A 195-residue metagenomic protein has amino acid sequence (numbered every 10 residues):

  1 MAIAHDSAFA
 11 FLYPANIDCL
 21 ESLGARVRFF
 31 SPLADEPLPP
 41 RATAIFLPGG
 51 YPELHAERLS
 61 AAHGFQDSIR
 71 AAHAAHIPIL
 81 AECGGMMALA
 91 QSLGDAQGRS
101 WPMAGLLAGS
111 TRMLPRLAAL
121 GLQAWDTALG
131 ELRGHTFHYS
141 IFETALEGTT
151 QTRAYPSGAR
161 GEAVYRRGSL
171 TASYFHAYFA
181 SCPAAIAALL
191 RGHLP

Functional and structural regions predicted by a protein language model:
M1-A74, T111, L117, E143-L146 (+1 more regions): N-terminal beta1-alpha1 cap of cysteine-dependent amidohydrolase-like domains
H5, S31-A34, P48-Y51, C83-M86 (+4 more regions): Active-site proximal loops enriched in glycine and acidic residues that flank catalytic Cys/His/Asp and coordinate
L23-A25, T43, A75, P102 (+2 more regions): Structural beta-strand/beta-sheet cores of well-ordered domains, especially the beta-sheet scaffolds that support
V27, I79, L170: Hydrophobic anchor at the start of a short beta-strand that flanks the dinucleotide cofactor-binding loop
P52-A124: Cysteine-nucleophile active-site neighborhood
S110-P195: Amide-donor transfer/coupling interface in amidating biosynthetic enzymes
